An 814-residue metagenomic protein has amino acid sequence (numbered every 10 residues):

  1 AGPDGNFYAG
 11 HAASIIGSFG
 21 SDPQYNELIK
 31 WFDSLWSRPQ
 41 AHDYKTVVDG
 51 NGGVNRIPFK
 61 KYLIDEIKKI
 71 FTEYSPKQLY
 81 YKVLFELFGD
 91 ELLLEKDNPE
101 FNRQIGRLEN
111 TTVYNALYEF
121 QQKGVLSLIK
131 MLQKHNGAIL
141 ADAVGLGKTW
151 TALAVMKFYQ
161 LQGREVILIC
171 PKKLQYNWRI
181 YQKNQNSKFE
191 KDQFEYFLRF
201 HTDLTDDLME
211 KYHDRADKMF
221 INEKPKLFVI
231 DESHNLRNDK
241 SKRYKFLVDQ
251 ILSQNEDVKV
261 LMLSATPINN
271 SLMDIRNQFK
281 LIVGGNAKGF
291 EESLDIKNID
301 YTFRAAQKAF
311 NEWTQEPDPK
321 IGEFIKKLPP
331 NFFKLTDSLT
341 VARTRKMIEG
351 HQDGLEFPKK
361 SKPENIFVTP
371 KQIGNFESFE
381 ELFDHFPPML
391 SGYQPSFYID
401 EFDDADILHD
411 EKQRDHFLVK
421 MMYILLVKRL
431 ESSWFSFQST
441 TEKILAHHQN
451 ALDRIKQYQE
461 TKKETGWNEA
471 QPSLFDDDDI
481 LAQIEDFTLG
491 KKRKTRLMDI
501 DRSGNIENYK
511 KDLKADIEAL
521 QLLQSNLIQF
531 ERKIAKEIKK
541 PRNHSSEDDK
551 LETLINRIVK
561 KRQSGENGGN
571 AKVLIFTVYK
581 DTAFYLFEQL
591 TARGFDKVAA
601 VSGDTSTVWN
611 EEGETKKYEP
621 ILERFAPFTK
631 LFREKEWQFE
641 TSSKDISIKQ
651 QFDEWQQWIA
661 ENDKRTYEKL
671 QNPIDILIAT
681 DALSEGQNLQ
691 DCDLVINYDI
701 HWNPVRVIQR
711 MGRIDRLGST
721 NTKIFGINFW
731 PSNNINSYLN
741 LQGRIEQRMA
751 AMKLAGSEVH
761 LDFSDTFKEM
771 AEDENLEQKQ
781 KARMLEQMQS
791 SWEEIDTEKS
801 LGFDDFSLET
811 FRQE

Functional and structural regions predicted by a protein language model:
A1-G10, T266-P267, T591, F595-S737: Conserved RecA-like P-loop NTPase helicase motor core
A1-Y81: Signature of lipid phosphatidyltransferase scaffolds
P76-E95, N721-E814: C-terminal accessory region of SF2 helicases/translocases
F88-L117, E356-N375, Q394-W658, E668-Q671: Conserved Helicase C-terminal RecA-like lobe
K96-E119, L126, T149-L153, K157-D257 (+2 more regions): SF2 helicase/translocase NTPase motor core, specifically the RecA-like lobe 1 inter-motif segment between Walker
Y114-N136, S546-K550: N-terminal pre-P-loop "Q-motif" helix
H135-A154: Walker A/P-loop
L198-N235, K240-D257, M262-A265, N286-S473 (+1 more regions): Inter-lobe coupling linker of SF2 helicases/translocases
